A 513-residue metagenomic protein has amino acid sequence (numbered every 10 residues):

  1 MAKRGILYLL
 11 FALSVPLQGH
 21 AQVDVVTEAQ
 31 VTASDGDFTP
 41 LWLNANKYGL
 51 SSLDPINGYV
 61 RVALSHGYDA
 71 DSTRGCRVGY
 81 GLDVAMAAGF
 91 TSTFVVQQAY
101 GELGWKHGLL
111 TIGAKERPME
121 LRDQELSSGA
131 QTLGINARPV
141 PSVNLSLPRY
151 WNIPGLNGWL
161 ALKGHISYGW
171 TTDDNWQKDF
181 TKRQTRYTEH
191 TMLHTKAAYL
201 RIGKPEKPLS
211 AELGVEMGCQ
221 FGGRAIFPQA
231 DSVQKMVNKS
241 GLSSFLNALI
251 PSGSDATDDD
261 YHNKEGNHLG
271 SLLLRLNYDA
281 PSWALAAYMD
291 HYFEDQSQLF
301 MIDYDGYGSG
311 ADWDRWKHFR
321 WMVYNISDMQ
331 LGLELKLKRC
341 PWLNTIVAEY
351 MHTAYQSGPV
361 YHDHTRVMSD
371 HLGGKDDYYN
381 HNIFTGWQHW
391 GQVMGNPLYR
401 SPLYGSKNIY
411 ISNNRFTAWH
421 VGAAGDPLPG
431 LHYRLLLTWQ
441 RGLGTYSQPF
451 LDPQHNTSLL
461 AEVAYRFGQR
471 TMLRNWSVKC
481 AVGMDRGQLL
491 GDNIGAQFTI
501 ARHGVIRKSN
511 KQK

Functional and structural regions predicted by a protein language model:
G19-R117, Q124-S127, Q131-Y150, G158-L162 (+2 more regions): Beta-barrel outer-membrane channel/assembly domains of diderm bacteria
Q22-D24, H66-G79, G104-G108, Y150-G164 (+6 more regions): Short loop/turn motifs that connect adjacent beta-strands in outer-membrane beta-barrel proteins
A29-D37, H66-Y68, V84-A88, W105-H107 (+12 more regions): Transmembrane beta-strands of outer-membrane beta-barrel pores
A45-S51, D83-A87, S128-L133, T181-R186 (+5 more regions): Extracellular loop and loop/strand-boundary signature of outer-membrane beta-barrel proteins
D54-I56, M86-V95, F293-S297, I411-R415 (+3 more regions): Solvent-exposed loop/turn segments connecting transmembrane beta-strands in outer-membrane beta-barrel proteins
S142, D492-K513: Outer-membrane beta-barrel "beta-signal"
P148-Q356, V360-H362, W419-A423, W439-T445 (+3 more regions): Signature for the C-terminal beta-barrel architecture of outer-membrane proteins
T353-T445: C-terminal structural cap/anchor segments
